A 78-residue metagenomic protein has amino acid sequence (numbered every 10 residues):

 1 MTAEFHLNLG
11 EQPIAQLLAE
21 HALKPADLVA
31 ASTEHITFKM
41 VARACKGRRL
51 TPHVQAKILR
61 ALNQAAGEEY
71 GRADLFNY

Functional and structural regions predicted by a protein language model:
M1-V29: A short, Lys/Arg-rich alpha-helix, primarily the initiator
A3, E69-Y78: Short amphipathic recognition helices of helix-turn-helix/homeodomain-type DNA-binding modules
L18, S32, A44-C45, L62: DNA major-groove recognition helix of helix-turn-helix
A26-H35, L62-A65: DNA-recognition alpha helix
E34-L50: Recognition helix of helix-turn-helix/homeodomain-like DNA-binding domains that insert into the DNA major groove
H53-Y70: DNA major-groove recognition helix of helix-turn-helix/homeodomain DNA-binding modules
